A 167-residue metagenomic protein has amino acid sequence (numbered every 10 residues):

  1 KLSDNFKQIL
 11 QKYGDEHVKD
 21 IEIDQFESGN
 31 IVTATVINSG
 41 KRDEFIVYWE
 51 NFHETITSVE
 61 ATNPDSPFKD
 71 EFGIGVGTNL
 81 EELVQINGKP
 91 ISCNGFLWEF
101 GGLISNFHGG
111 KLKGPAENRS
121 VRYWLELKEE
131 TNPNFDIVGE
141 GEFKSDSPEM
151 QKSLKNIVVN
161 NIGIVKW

Functional and structural regions predicted by a protein language model:
K1-F100, I104-G109, P115-N118, E130 (+1 more regions): Short helix/turn-capping signatures at newly exposed starts of structured segments
W124-E126: Aromatic/basic-lined ligand-recognition segments that form π-stacking hydrophobic pockets flanked by Lys/Arg to engage
